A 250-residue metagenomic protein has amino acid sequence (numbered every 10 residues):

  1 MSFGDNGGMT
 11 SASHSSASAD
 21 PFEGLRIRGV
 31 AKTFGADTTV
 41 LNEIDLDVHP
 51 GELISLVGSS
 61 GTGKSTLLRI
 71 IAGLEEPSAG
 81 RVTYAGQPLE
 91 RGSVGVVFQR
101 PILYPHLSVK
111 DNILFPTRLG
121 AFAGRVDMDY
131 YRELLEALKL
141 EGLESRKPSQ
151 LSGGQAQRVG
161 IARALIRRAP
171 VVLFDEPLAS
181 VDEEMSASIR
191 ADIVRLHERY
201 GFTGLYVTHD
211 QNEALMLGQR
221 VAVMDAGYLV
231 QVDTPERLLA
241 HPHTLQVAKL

Functional and structural regions predicted by a protein language model:
V57-S59: The feature captures the beta-strand-to-loop junction immediately N-terminal to the Walker
A72: Helix-to-loop junction immediately C-terminal to a conserved catalytic motif
G80-G92: Conserved ABC transporter NBD signature motif
R125-L143, V194-E198: Conserved ABC ATPase "signature" region
K147-L151, Q155-Q157: Conserved ABC ATPase signature
I166-P170: A short, proline-enriched helix->beta-strand linker immediately N-terminal to the Walker B motif in ABC-type P-loop
A226-G227: Conserved ABC ATPase "signature" C-loop
